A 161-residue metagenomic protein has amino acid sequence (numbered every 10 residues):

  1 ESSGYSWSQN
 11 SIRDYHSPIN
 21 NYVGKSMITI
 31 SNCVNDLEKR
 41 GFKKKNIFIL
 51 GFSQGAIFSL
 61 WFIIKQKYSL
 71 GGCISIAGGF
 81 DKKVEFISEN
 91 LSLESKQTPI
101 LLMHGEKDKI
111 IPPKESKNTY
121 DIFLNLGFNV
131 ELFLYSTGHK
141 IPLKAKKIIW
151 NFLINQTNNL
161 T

Functional and structural regions predicted by a protein language model:
E1-N46: Serine-hydrolase catalytic machinery in alpha/beta-hydrolase-like enzymes
G4-R13, G79-P99: Flexible "cap/lid" loop of the alpha/beta hydrolase fold
I49-G51, I76, M103: Short beta-strand immediately N-terminal to the catalytic nucleophile in serine-hydrolase-like folds
L50-G55, S59: Gly/Ala-rich beta-loop-alpha elbow adjacent to hydrolase catalytic centers
W61-K65: Active-site signature of alpha/beta-hydrolase-fold catalytic machinery across serine- and Asp/Cys-nucleophile hydrolases
Y68-D81: A conserved short beta-strand
L101, K114-T161: C-terminal catalytic histidine-bearing segment of alpha/beta-hydrolase fold enzymes
L101-H104, D108: Short beta-strand/loop motif that positions the catalytic acidic residue of the alpha/beta-hydrolase fold
